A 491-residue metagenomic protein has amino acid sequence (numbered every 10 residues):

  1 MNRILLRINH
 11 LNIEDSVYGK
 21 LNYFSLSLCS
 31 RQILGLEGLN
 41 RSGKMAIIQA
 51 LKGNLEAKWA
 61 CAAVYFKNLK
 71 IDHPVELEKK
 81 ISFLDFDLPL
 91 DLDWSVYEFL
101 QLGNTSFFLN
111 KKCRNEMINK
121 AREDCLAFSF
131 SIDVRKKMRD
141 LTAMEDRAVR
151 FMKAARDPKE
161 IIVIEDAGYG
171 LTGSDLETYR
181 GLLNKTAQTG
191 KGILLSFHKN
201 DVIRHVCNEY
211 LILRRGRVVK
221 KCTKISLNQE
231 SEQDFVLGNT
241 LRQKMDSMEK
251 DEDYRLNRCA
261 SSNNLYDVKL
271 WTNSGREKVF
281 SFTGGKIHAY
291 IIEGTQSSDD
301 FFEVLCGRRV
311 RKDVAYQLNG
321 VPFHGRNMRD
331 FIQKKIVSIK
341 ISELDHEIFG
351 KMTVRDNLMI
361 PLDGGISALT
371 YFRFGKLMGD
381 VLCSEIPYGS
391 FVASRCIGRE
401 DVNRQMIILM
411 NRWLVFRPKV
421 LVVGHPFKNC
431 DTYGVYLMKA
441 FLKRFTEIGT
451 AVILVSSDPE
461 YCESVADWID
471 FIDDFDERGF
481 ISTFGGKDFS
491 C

Functional and structural regions predicted by a protein language model:
M1-I8, N12-F24, E56, L270-V279: A short, flexible loop at the N-terminus of ABC-type nucleotide-binding domains that lies
L55, D87-L100, F107-L109, G170 (+2 more regions): Conserved catalytic motifs of ABC-family nucleotide-binding domains
A60-K79, E165, V314-P322, I332: Conserved ABC transporter NBD signature motif
S196-H198, V455-S457: H-loop/switch region of ABC-family ATPase nucleotide-binding domains
H205-I212, S464-F471: Conserved catalytic segment of ABC-fold P-loop ATPases
R217-G284: Flexible nucleotide-interacting loop at or near the entrance of a catalytic core
S261-Y266, L270-G398, N411: Flexible loop/N-cap segments at domain edges
